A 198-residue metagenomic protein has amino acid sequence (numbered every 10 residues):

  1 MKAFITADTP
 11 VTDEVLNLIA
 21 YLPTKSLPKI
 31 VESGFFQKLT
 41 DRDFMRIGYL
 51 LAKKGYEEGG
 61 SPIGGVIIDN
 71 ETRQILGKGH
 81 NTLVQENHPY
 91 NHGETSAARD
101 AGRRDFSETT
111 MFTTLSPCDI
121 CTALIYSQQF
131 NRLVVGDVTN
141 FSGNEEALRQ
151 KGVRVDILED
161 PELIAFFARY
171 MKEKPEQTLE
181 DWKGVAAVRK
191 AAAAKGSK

Functional and structural regions predicted by a protein language model:
M1-K54, A123-K198: Zinc-dependent deaminase
E58-P62: Short, flexible loop/turn motifs enriched in small residues
I63-N70: Short beta-strand scaffold segments in enzyme catalytic cores
Q74-L83: Short beta->alpha transition motifs characteristic of CBS
T82-T95: A short, polar/charged loop-to-alpha-helix boundary motif
N87-H88, T113-Q128: Local cysteine-cluster metal-coordination motifs and their immediate loop/turn environment, predominantly Fe-S cluster
E94-L115: Mobile, glycine- and charge-enriched loop segments and immediately flanking short secondary-structure elements within
